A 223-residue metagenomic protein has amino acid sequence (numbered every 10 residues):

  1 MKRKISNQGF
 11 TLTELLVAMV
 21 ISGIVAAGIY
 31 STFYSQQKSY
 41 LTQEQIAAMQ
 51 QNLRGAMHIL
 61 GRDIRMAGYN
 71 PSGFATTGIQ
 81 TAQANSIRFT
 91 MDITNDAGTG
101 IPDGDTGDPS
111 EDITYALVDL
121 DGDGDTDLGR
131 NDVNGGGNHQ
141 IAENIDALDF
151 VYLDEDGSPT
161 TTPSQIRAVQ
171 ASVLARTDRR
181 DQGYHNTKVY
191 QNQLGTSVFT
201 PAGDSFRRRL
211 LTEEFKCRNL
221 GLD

Functional and structural regions predicted by a protein language model:
K2-Y69: Aliphatic-rich helix starts adjacent to a transmembrane/signal segment
L41-T42, A47-Q51, I64-I93, S158-Q165 (+1 more regions): Short, glycine/small-hydrophobic-rich surface segments
A67, L148, L174-D178, R218: Phosphate/oxyanion-binding loops and surfaces in catalytic or ligand/nucleic-acid-binding neighborhoods
Q83-T160, D178, K188-T200, S205-T212: Type IV pilin-like appendage domain
R88, Q170-L174, E214: Residues within well-ordered beta-strands of beta-sheet-rich folds
S164-D178: Short, well-structured beta-strand segments enriched in hydrophobic/aromatic residues within extracellular or lumenal
F215-D223: Short, low-complexity, Pro/Ser/Thr/Gly-rich segments in the mature regions of secreted, periplasmic
